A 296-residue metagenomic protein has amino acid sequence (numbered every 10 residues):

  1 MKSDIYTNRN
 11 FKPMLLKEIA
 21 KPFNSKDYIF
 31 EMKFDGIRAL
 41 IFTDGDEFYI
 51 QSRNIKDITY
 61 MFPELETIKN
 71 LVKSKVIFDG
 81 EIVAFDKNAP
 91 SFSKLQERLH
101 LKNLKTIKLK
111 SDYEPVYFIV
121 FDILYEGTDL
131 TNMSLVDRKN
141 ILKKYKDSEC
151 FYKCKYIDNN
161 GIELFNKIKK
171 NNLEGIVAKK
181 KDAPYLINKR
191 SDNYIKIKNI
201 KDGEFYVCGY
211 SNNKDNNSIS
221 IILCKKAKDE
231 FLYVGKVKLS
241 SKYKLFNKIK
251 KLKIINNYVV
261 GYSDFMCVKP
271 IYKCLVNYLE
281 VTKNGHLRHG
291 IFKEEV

Functional and structural regions predicted by a protein language model:
K2-Y49, R53, F151-N257, S263-M266 (+2 more regions): Nucleic-acid 5′ end/cap handling module spanning
S25-Y145, K273-V296: Covalent nucleotidyltransferase
T128, R138, E149-I157: Structured extracytoplasmic
